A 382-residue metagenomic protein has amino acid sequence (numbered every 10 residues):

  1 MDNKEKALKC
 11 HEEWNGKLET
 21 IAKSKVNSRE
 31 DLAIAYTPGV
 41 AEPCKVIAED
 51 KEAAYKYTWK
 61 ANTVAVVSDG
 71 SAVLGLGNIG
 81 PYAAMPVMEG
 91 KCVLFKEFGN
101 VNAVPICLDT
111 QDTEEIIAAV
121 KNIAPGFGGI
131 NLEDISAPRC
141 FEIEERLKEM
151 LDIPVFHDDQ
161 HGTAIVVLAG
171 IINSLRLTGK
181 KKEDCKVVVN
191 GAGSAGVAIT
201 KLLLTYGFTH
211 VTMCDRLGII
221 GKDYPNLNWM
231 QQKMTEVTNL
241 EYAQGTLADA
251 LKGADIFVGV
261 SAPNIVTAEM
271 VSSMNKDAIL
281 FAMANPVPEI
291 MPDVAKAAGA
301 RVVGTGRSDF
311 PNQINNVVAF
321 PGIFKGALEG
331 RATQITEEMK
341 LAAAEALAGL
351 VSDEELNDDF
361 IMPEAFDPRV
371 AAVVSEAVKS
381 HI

Functional and structural regions predicted by a protein language model:
M1-I153, S375, H381: N-terminal ligand-binding/catalytic initiation module
E12, Y55-K60, K96-E97, N122-A124 (+8 more regions): Solvent-exposed alpha-helices and their adjacent loops that cap or buttress functional pockets in soluble metabolic
D69-S71, I79, L108-D109, D134-A137 (+5 more regions): Short, ordered loop/turn segments at secondary-structure junctions
L74, I79-K96, L151, H157 (+1 more regions): Glycine-rich phosphate/diphosphate-binding loop of Rossmann-like nucleotide-binding domains
P105, N131-D134, V155-D158, V189 (+4 more regions): General beta-strand structural signal in soluble alpha/beta enzymes
D158-D159, A282-I382: Adenosine-phosphate binding glycine-rich loop
Q232-V302, R307-D309: Rossmann-like adenosine-cofactor binding region
